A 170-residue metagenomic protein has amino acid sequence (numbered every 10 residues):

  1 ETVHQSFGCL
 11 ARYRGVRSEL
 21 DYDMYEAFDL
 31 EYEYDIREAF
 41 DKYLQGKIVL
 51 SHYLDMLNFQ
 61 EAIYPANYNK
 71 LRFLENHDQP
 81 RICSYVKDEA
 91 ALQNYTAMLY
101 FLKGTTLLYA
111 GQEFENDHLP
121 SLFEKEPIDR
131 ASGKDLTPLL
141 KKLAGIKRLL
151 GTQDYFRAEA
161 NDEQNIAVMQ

Functional and structural regions predicted by a protein language model:
E1-A66, K70, E89, M98 (+1 more regions): Active-site-proximal helices and loops of the catalytic beta/alpha 8
R81, K103, K147-G151: Alpha-helix capping/termination and helix-coil
I82-K87: Short, solvent-exposed helix-loop connector elements
N94-T105: Short, hydrophobic/amphipathic alpha-helical patches that form generic packing surfaces within helical domains
L107-F114: Short acidic/histidine-rich active-site segments
G151-N161: Short secondary-structure junctions
E159-Q170: Carbohydrate-binding surface patches
